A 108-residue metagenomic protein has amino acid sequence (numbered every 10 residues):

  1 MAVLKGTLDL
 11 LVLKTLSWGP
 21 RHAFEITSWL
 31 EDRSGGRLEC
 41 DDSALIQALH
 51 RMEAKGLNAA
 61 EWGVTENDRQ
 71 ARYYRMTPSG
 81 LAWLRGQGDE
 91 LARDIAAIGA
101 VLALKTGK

Functional and structural regions predicted by a protein language model:
M1-A44: N-terminal helix-turn-helix DNA-binding core of bacterial DNA-binding proteins
K14, S28, Q47, R85 (+1 more regions): A cross-family signal for key residues in well-ordered alpha-helices that form functional helical elements
L45-M52: Basic amphipathic alpha-helical segments that dock to polyanions
E53-Q70, R75: Beta-hairpin "wing" of winged helix-turn-helix
M76-G80: Accessory beta->alpha helical hairpin/"wing" motif in late/C-terminal subdomains of nucleic-acid enzymes
A82-K108: Amphipathic alpha-helical dimerization/coiled-coil segments that flank or bridge DNA-binding/regulatory modules
